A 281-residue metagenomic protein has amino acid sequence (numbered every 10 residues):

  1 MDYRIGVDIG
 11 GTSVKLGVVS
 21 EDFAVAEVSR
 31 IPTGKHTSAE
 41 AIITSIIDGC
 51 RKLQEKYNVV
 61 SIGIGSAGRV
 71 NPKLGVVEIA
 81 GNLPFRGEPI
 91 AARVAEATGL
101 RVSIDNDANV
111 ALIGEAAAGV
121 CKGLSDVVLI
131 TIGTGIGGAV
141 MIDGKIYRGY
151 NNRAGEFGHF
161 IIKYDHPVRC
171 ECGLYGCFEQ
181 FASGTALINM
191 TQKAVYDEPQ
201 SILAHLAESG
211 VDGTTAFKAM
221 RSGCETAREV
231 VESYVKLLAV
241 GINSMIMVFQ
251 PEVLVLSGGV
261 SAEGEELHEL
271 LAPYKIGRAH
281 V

Functional and structural regions predicted by a protein language model:
M1-I62, N71-L74, A91-L100, G114-D126 (+3 more regions): ATP-binding/phosphotransfer module of carbohydrate and carboxylate kinases, centering on a glycine-rich
D8, D107, G133: Active-site glycine-centered loops adjacent to acidic/histidine catalytic or metal-binding residues that shape
V14-V18, I136-M141: Short beta-strand scaffold segments in enzyme catalytic cores
V77-R86: A charged helix-plus-loop insertion that forms the helical arch/lid used to bind and gate nucleic-acid substrates
V102-N106: General beta-strand structural signal in soluble alpha/beta enzymes
A111-A117, G138-V140, H159-F160: Adenylate-forming
R153-F157: Structural signature of FAD isoalloxazine-binding scaffolds in flavoprotein oxidoreductases
